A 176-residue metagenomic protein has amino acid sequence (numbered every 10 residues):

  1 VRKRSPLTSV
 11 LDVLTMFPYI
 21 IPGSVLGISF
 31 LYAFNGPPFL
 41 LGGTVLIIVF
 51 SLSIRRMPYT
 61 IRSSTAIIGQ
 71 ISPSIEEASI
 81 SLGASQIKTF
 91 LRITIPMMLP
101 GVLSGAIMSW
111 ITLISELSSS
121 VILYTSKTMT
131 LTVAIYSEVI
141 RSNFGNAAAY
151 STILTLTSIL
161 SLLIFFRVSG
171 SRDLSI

Functional and structural regions predicted by a protein language model:
V1-R2, G27-P38, S51, A106-S115 (+3 more regions): A structural signal for multi-pass alpha-helical bundles of membrane permease subunits that mediate small-molecule
K3-L11, S24-R55, I87, L123-S126: Membrane-interfacial helix termini and adjacent extracytoplasmic/periplasmic loops of multi-pass transporters
R4-S5, T65-E76, I80, A84-I95 (+2 more regions): C-terminal transmembrane helix and the adjacent membrane-cytosol boundary/short C-terminal tail of inner/organellar
V10, L46-I47, L103-S104, E116-S119: Short alpha-helical transmembrane interface motifs in multi-pass membrane proteins
V13-M16, F90: Membrane-water interface at loop-to-transmembrane-helix junctions
M16, I20, G27, V49-R56 (+6 more regions): Small-residue faces within membrane-embedded alpha-helices
I28, I54-E76, I114-S118: Membrane-embedded alpha-helices of multi-pass transport/permease systems
L117-F144: Glycine-rich helix-loop "coupling/hinge" segments at transmembrane-helix boundaries in multipass transporters
